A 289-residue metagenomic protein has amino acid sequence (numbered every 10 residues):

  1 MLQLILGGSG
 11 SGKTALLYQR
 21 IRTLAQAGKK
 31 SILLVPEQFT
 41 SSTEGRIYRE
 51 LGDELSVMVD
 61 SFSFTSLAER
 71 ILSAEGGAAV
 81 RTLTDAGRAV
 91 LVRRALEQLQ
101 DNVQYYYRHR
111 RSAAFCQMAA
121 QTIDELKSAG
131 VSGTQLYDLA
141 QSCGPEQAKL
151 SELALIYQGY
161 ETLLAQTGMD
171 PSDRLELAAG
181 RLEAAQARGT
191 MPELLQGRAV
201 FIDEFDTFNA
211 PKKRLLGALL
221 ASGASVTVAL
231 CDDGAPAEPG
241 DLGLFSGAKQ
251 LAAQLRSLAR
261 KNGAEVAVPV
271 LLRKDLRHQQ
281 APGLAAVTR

Functional and structural regions predicted by a protein language model:
M1-L4, Q98-F201, P236-G243, Q279-R289: Accessory N-terminal region flanking or inserted into the helicase ATPase core in nucleic-acid motor proteins
M1-Y48: Glycine-rich P-loop/Walker A and Walker A-like loops and their local beta1-loop-alpha1 context in P-loop NTPases
R20, L24, L182-A185, A218-S222 (+1 more regions): Hydrophobic helix-cap positions at the C-terminus of alpha-helices in RecA-like/P-loop ATPase nucleotide-binding cores
A27-K30, S56-V59, Q196-G197, S222-V226: Short glycine-/polar-rich loops that comprise or flank the Walker A/P-loop and associated switch/sensor motifs
G28-G144, A148: Conserved P-loop NTPase-based nucleic-acid remodeling module centered on helicase motor cores
L33-V35, S61, F201, S225-L230: Structural recognition of the conserved hydrophobic beta-strand(s) that form the central parallel beta-sheet of P-loop
E204-F208: Conserved Walker B
K212-R289: Conserved RecA-like helicase ATPase core segment that couples NTP binding/hydrolysis to strand translocation
